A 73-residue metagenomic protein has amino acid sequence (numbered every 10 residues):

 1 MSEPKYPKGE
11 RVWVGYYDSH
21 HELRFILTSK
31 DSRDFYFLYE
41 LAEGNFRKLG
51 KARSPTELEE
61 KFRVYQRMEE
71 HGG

Functional and structural regions predicted by a protein language model:
M1-F35: Short N-terminal "domain-start" leader segments that mark the transition from disordered tails or signal peptides into
E22-R24, M68, G73: Compositionally biased, intrinsically disordered low-complexity segments enriched in polar/proline residues
F35-H71: A short, charged, amphipathic alpha-helix used as a generic interaction element across diverse proteins
